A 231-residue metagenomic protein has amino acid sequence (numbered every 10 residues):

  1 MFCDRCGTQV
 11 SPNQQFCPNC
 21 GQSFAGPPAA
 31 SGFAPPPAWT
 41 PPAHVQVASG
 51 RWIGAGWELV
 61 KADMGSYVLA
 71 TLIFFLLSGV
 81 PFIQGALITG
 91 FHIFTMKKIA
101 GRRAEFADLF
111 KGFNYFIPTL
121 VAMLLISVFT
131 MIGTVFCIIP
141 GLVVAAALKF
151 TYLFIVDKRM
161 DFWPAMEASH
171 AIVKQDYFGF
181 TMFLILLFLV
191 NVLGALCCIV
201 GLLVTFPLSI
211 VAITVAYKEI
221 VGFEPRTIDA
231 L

Functional and structural regions predicted by a protein language model:
M1-P35: Cys/His-rich metal-coordination motifs, chiefly Zn-binding "fingers/knuckles"
P36-G54, E58, F110, D157-W163: Short, membrane-interfacial amphipathic segments enriched in basic
L59-L72, I117, K174-T181: Membrane-interface helix starts
T71-L72, M123-L124, L184-I185, P207: Residue-level recognition of transmembrane alpha-helices in multi-pass small-molecule transporters/permeases
F75-R103, S127-E167, N191-T227: Selective recognition of hydrophobic, aromatic-rich stretches within alpha-helical transmembrane segments of polytopic
I99-Y115: Membrane-interface interhelical connector segments
K111-T130: Alpha-helical membrane-spanning segments of integral membrane proteins, especially the hydrophobic core of TM bundles
